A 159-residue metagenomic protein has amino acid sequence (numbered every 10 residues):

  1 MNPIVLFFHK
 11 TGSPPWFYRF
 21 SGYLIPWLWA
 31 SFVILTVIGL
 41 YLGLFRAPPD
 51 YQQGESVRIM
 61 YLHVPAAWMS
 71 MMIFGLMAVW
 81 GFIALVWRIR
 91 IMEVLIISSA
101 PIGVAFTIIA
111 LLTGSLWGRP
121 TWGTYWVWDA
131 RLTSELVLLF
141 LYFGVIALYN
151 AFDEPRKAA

Functional and structural regions predicted by a protein language model:
N2-F17, S21-D50, G54-W122, V127-A159: Hydrophobic cores of alpha-helical transmembrane segments in multi-pass integral membrane proteins
